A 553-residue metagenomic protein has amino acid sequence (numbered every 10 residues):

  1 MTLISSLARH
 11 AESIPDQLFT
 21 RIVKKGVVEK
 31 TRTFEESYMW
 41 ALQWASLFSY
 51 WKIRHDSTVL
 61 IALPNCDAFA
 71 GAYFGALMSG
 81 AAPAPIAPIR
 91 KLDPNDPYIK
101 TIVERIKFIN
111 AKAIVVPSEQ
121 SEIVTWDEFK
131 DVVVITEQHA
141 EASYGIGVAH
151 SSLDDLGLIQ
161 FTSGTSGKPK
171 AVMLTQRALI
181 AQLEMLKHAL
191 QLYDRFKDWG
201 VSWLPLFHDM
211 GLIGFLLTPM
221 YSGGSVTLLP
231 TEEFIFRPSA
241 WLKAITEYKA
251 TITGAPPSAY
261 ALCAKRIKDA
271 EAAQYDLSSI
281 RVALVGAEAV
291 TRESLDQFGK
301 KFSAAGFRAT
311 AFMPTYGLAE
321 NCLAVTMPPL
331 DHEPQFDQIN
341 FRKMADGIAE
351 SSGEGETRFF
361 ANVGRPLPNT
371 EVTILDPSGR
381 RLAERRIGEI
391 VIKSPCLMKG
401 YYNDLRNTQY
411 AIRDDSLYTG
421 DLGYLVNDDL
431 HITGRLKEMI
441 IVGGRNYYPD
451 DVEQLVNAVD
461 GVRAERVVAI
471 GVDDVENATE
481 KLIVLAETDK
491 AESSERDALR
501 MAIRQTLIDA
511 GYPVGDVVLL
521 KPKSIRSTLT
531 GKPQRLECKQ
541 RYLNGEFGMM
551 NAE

Functional and structural regions predicted by a protein language model:
S6-T33, G157-I159, S166, G317 (+1 more regions): AMP-dependent adenylate-forming
P15-L18, S143-F161, G167-K168, Q182 (+2 more regions): Conserved pre-ATP/AMP-binding loop-to-beta segment of ANL
F19-C66, A70-G71, K91-P97, H150 (+1 more regions): Conserved AMP-binding/adenylate-forming core of the ANL superfamily
M78-S143, P256-P257, L262, K490: Structural core segment of the AMP-binding/adenylate-forming
I180-W199, D209-T251, R266, A270-E271 (+1 more regions): Conserved AMP-binding/adenylation subdomain of ANL enzymes
T253, S394, K399-G400, Y410 (+1 more regions): AMP-binding/adenylate-forming catalytic core of the ANL superfamily
R281-A283, E293-D429, K437-M439: Conserved AMP-binding/adenylate-forming
R466-D473, I483-V484, R504-N551: Conserved C-terminal "lid"/linker of ANL adenylate-forming enzymes
